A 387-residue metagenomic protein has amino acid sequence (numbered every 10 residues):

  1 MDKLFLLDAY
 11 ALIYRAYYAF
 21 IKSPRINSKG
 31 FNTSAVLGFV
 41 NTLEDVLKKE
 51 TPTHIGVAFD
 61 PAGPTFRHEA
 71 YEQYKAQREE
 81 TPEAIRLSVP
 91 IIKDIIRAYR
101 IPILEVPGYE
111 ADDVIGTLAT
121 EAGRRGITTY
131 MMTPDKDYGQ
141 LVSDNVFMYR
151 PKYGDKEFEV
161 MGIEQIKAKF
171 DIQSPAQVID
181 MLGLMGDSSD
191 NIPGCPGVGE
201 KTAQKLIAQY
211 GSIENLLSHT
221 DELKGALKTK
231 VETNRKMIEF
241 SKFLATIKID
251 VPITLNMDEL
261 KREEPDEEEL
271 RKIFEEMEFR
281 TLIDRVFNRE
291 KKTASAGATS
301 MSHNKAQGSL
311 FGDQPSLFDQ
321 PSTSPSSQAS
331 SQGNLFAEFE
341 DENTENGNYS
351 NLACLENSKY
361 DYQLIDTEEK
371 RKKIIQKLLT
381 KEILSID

Functional and structural regions predicted by a protein language model:
M1-D2, L7, K201, H219: Extended hydrophobic/aromatic-rich secondary-structure runs
D2-M132, K136-E164, M237-F240, T246-T254 (+1 more regions): Noncatalytic, basic helical substrate-engagement surface that gates or grips nucleic-acid strands
K3-F5, R15-H54, E72-Q73, Q77-A84 (+2 more regions): Conserved RNase H-like, two-metal-ion catalytic cores of nucleic-acid enzymes
T51-G56, Y99-I101, R124, S143-F147 (+1 more regions): Non-catalytic nucleic-acid-binding/docking modules located in mid-to-C-terminal regions of nucleic-acid enzymes
